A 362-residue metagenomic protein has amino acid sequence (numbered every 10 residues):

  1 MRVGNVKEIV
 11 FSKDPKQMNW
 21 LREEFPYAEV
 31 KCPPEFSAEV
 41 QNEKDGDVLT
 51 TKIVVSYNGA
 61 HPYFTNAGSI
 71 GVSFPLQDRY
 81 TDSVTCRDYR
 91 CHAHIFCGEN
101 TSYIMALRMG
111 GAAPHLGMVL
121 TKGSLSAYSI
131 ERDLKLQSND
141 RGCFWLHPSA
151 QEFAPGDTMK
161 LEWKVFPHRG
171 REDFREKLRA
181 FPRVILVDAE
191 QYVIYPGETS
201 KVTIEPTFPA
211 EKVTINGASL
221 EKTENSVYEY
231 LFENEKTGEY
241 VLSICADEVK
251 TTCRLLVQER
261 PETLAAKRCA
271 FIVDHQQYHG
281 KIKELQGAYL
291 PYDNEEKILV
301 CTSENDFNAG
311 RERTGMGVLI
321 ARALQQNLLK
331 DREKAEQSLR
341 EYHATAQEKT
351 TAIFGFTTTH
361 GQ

Functional and structural regions predicted by a protein language model:
V10, D14-S126: Polysaccharide-binding surfaces and accessory modules of carbohydrate-active proteins
K31, F36, Q41, Y63-S73 (+2 more regions): Beta-strand-rich recognition/accessory modules
L49-T51, E198-V202: Structural beta-strand segments of beta-rich domains
S56-N58, F166, S243-V249: Beta-strand-rich extracellular modules
P155-G156, I194-T199, T223-N225: Solvent-exposed, conformationally flexible loop/turn segments
D173-T199, T251-L290: Low-complexity, Pro/Ser/Thr- and charge-rich linker/hinge segments at domain boundaries
E205-A266: Extended acidic/polar, glycine-enriched regions that form or flank non-catalytic beta-rich accessory modules
T263-Q362: Catalytic cores of extracellular degradative/oxidative enzymes
